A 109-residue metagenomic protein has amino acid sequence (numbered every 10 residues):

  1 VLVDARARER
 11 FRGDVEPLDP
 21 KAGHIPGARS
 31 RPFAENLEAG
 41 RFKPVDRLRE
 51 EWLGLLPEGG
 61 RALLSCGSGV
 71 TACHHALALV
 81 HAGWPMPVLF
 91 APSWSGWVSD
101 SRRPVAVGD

Functional and structural regions predicted by a protein language model:
V1, A5-D109: Rhodanese-like catalytic fold shared by cysteine-dependent sulfurtransferases and DSP/PTP-type phosphatases
